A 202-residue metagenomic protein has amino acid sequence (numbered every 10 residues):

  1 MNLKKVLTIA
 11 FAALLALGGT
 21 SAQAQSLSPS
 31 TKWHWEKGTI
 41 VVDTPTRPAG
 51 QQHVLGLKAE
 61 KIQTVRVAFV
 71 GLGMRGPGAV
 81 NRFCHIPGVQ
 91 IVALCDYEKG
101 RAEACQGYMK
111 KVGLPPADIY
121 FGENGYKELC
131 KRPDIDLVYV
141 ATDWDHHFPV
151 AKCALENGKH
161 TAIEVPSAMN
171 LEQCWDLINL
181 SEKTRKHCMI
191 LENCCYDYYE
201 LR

Functional and structural regions predicted by a protein language model:
L3, F11-L14, A22-K159, W175 (+1 more regions): N-terminal glycine-/serine-/threonine-rich beta1-alpha1-beta2 phosphate-ribose binding loop of Rossmann-like
G73, S167-A168: Short beta-to-alpha linker loops that shape the active-site pocket of alpha/beta-hydrolase fold enzymes
A141, E164, M189-L191: A cross-family glycoside hydrolase active-site/sugar-binding cleft signature
G158-H160, E164-P166: Short helix/strand-capping hinge loops at secondary-structure junctions that flank key functional elements
A168-R202: A contiguous active-site-proximal alpha/beta segment in oxidoreductase catalytic domains
